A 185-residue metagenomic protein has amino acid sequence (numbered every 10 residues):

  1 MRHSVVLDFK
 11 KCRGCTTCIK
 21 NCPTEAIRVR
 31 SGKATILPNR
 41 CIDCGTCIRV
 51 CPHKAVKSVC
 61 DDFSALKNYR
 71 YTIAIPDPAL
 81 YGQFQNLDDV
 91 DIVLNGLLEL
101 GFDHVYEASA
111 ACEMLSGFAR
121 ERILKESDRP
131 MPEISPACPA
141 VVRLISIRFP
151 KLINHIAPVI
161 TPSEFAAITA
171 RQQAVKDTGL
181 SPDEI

Functional and structural regions predicted by a protein language model:
R2-I42, T46-D61: Iron-sulfur cluster-binding cysteine motifs and their immediate structural context in ferredoxin-like electron-transfer
C60-I185: Iron-sulfur-associated redox domains of electron-transfer enzymes in respiratory and anaerobic energy metabolism
